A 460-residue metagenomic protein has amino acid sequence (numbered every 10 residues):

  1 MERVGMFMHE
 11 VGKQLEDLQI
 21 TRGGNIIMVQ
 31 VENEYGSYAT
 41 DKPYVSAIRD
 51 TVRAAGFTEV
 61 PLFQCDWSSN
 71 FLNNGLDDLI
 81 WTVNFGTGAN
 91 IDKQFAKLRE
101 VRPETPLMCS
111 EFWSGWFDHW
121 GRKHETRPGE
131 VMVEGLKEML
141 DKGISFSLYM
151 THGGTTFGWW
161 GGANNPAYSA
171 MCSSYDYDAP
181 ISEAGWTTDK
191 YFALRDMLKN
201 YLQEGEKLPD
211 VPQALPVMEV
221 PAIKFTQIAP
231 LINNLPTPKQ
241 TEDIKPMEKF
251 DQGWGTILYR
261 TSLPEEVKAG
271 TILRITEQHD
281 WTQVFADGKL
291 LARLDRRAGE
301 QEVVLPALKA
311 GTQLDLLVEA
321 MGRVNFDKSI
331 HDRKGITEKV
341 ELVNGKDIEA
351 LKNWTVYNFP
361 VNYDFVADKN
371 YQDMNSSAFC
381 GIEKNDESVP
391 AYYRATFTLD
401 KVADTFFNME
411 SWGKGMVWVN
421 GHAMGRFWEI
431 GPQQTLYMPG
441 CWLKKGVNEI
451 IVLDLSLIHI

Functional and structural regions predicted by a protein language model:
V4-Q30, G36-S37, D41-V45, R49 (+5 more regions): Carbohydrate-binding surfaces of carbohydrate-active enzymes
Y44-E138: Noncatalytic carbohydrate-binding groove/subsite architecture in carbohydrate-active enzymes
W254-S262, E387-T398: Short beta-strands within extracellular/lumenal beta-sheet-rich domains
A269-F285, F397-N420, F427-W428, I450-L453: Aromatic-lined ligand-binding clefts that engage carbohydrates, nucleic acids, or primary amines
L291, M424-G425: Short hydrophobic beta-strand segments in globular cytosolic domains
G299-V303, Y393-A395, Q434-L436: Short strand-edge motifs at loop-to-beta-strand transitions and within beta-strands of extracellular beta-rich domains
E302-G311, Y437-V447: Short, surface-exposed tryptophan/glycine-enriched loops that mediate extracellular molecular recognition
H459-I460: Conserved small/polar residues in nucleotide/adenosyl-binding loops
